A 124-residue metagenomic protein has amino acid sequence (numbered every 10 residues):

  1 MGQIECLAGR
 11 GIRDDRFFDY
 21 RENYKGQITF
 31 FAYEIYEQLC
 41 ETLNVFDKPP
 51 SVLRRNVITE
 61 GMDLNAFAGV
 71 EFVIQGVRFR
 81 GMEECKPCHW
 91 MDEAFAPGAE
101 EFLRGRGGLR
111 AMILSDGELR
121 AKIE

Functional and structural regions predicted by a protein language model:
M1, W90-F95: Short, solvent-exposed secondary-structure boundary/capping segments
M1-I74, R78, E83-E84, D116-E118: Electropositive, beta-rich accessory/interaction domains or terminal extensions that provide binding surfaces
Q38, W90, A121: Alpha-helical scaffold segments in soluble metabolic enzymes
F46-N56, E93-G108: Short, basic/aromatic beta-hairpin or loop at an interaction surface
C85-H89: Well-ordered mid-protein domain cores that form the structural environment of catalytic cofactors
G108-E124: Well-ordered alpha/beta subsegment
